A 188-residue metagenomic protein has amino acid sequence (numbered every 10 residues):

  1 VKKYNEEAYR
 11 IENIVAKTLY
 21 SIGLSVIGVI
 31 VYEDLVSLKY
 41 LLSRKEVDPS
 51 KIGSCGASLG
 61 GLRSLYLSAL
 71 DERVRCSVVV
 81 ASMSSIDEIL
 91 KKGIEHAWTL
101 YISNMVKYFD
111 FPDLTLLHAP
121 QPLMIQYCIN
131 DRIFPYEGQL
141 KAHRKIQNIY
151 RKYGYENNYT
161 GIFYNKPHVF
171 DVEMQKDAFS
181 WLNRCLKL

Functional and structural regions predicted by a protein language model:
V1-Y32, L42-S43, E88-K92: Cap/lid segment of the alpha/beta-hydrolase catalytic domain
K2-E6, S21-V29, C55, I102-F109 (+2 more regions): Alpha-helix capping and helix-loop boundary segments enriched in small/acidic/polar residues
V29, V36-K107: Primarily recognizes the serine-hydrolase "nucleophile elbow" in alpha/beta-hydrolase and SGNH/GDSL folds
E33-V36, D113, K141, K145 (+2 more regions): Extracytoplasmic/secreted proteins, especially bacterial periplasmic and envelope-associated proteins
I52, L123, N158-T160: Short, conserved active-site loop motifs that form the nucleotide-linked donor/cofactor pocket
L59-G60, M83-S84, N130-R132, K166-H168: Short, glycine-/Ser/Thr-/acidic-enriched flexible segments
C76, I86-Q147, R151: The feature captures the conserved acid-bearing segment of alpha/beta-hydrolase catalytic domains
W98, R144, I149-L188: C-terminal catalytic histidine-bearing segment of alpha/beta-hydrolase fold enzymes
